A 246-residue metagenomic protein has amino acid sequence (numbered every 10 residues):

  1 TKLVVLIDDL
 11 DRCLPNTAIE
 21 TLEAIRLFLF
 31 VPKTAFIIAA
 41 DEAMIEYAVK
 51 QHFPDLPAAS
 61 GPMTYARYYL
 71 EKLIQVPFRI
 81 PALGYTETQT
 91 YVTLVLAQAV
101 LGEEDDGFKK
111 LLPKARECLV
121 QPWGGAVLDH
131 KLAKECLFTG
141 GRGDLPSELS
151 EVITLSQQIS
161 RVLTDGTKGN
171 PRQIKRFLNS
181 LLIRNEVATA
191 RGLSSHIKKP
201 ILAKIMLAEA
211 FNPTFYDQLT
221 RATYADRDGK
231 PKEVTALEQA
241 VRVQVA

Functional and structural regions predicted by a protein language model:
T1-A43, Y47, H52-P54: Conserved Walker B catalytic segment
K2-L6, E71-Q75, S156-R161: Glycine-rich, often proline-containing surface loops adjacent to acidic residues and nearby aromatics that form
D8, F78, N170: Residue-level signature of catalytic and energy-coupling elements of molecular machines, predominantly ATP/GTP-dependent
T17, R26, S60, T64-A66 (+1 more regions): Hydrophobic alpha-helical segments, principally membrane-spanning helices and signal/leader peptides
I19, L27-T34, P81-A246: The feature marks long, low-complexity, polar/acidic/proline-rich intrinsically disordered regions embedded in large
A40, A48-R67, G192-K198: Flexible phosphate/Mg2+-sensing switch loops adjacent to catalytic phosphate-binding sites
D41-E46, E71-F78, L112-V120: Low-complexity, flexible helical/coil segments
L56-L94, Q98: Conserved P-loop NTPase catalytic core
